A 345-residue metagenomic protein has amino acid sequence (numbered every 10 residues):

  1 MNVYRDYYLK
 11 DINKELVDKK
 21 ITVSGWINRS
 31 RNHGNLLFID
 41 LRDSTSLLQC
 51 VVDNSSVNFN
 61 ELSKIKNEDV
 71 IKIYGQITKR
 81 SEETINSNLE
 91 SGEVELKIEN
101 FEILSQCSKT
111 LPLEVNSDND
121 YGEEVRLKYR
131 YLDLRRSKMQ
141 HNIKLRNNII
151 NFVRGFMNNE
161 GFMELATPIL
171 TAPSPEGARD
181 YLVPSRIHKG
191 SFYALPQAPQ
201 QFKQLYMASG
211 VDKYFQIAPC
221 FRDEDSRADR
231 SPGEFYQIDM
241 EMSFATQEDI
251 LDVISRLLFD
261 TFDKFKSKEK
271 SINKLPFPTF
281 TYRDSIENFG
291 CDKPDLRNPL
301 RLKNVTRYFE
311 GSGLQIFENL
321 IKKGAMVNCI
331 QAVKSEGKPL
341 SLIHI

Functional and structural regions predicted by a protein language model:
M1-L342: Class II aminoacyl-tRNA synthetase catalytic cores and aaRS-like
